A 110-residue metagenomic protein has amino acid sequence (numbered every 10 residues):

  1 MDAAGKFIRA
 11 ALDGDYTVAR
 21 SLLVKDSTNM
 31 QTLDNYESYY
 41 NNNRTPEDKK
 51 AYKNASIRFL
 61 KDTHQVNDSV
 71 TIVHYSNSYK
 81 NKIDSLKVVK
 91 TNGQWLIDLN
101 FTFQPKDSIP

Functional and structural regions predicted by a protein language model:
D2, K6, A11-V66: Short solvent-exposed beta->alpha transition segments
A55-P110: Exposed beta-sheet edge and beta->alpha loop/turn motif
